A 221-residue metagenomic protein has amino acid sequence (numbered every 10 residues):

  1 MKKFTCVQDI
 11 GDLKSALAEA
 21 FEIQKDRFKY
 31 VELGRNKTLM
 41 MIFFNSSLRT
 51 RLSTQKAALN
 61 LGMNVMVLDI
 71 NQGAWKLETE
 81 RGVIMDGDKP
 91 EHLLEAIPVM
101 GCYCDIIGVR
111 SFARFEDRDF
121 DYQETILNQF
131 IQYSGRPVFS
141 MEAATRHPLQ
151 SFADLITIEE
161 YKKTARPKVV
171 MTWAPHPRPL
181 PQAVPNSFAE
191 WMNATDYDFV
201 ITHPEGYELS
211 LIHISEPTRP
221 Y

Functional and structural regions predicted by a protein language model:
M1-L52, K56: Positively charged, low-complexity intrinsically disordered leader regions
G34-M41, L48-E159: Phosphate/diphosphate ligand-binding glycine-rich loop within oxidoreductases
K37-F43, K168-H176: A short, small-residue-rich loop immediately preceding and capping a beta-strand
T54, F188, H213-I214: Aromatic/hydrophobic pocket-lining residues that form π-stacking "cages" and hydrophobic walls in ligand
Q150-T172, S187: Short internal alpha-helix immediately C-terminal to a glycine-rich phosphate-binding loop in Rossmann-like
V170-H203: Conserved anion/nucleotide-ligand pocket segment
H203-S210: Active-site rim beta-loop-alpha module in soluble metabolic enzymes
I212-Y221: Single conserved hydrophobic/aromatic residue that forms the stacking wall/gate of nucleotide- or nucleobase-binding
